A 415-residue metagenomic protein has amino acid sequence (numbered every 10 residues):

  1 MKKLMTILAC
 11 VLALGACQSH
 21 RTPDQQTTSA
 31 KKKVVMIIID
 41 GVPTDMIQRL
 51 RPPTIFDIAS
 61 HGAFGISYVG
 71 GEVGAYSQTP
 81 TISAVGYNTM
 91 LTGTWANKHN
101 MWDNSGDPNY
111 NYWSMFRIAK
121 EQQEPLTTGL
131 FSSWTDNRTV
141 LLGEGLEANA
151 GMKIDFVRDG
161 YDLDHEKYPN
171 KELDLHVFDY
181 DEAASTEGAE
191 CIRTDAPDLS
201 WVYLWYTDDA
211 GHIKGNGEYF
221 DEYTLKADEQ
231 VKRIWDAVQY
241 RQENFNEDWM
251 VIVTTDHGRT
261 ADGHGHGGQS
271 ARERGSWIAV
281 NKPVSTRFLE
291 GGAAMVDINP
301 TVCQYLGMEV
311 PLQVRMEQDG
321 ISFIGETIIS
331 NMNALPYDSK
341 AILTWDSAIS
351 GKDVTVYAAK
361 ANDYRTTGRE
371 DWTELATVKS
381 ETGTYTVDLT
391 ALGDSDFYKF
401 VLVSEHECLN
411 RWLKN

Functional and structural regions predicted by a protein language model:
M36, T54-I55, K226-G267, V302: Metal-dependent active-site segment of extracytoplasmic phospho-/sulfohydrolases and closely related
D45-I82, G129: Short, structured active-site-proximal loop/turn typified by the sulfatase FGly-forming signature C/S-X-P-X-R
V85-Y87, L91-T94, G267-E309: Substrate-binding rim/cap in mid-to-C-terminal beta-strand-loop elements of soluble/periplasmic
N97, M101-E172: Catalytic-site neighborhoods of secreted/periplasmic enzymes that process anionic sulfate/phosphate groups
G143-L146, T186-E229, R233: Active-site His/acidic residue clusters
V253-N281, I329, L413-K414: Histidine-centered active-site microenvironments of extracellular/periplasmic hydrolases and transferases
L306-K340: Polar, surface-exposed loop/tail segments that function as active-site lids or cofactor/substrate-recognition elements
A341-S350: Conserved aromatic anchor
